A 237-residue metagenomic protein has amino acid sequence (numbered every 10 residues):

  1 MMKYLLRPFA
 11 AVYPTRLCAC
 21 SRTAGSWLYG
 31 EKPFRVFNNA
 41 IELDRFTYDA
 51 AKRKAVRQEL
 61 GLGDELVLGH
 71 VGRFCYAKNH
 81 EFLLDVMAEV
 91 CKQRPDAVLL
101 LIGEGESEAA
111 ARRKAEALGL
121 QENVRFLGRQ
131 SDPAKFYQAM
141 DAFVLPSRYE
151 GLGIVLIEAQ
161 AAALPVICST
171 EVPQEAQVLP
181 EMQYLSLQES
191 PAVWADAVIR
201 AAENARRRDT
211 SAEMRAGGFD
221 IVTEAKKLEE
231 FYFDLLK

Functional and structural regions predicted by a protein language model:
V12-A51, Y184: Donor nucleotide-sugar binding/catalytic pocket of nucleotide-sugar-dependent glycosyltransferases
T47-G61: A short helix/loop element that forms part of the nucleotide-sugar donor recognition site in Leloir-type
L66, H70-E89, E106-R112: A conserved mid-protein helix/loop that constitutes part of the nucleotide-sugar donor-binding site
R112-G128: Nucleotide-activated donor-binding/catalytic signature segment of Leloir-type glycosyltransferases, i.e., the conserved
R129, R148: Aromatic "clamp/platform" in nucleotide-sugar-dependent glycosyltransferases that forms part of the donor/acceptor
P165-S169, Q174: Short hydrophobic beta-strand element within catalytic cores of glycosyltransferases and related nucleotide-activated
E175-N204, V222: Change "using UDP/GDP/dTDP sugars" to "using nucleotide sugars
A205-K237: A charged, aromatic-enriched C-terminal amphipathic alpha-helix characteristic of glycosyltransferases across folds
